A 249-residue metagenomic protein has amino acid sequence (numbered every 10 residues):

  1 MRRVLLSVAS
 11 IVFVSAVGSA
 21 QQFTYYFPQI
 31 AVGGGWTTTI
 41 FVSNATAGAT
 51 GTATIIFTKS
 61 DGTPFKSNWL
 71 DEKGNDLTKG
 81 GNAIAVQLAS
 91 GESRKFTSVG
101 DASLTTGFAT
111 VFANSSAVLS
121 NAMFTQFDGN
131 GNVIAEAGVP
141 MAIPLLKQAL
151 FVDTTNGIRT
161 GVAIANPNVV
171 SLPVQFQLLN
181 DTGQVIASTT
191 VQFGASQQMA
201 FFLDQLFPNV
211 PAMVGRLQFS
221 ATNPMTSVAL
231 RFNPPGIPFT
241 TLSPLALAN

Functional and structural regions predicted by a protein language model:
M1-V4: Positively charged n-region of N-terminal signal peptides that target proteins for export
S7-S15: Bacterial N-terminal signal peptides
G18-N249: Gly/Pro-rich, tryptophan- and cysteine-flecked surface segments typical of secreted/extracellular proteins
